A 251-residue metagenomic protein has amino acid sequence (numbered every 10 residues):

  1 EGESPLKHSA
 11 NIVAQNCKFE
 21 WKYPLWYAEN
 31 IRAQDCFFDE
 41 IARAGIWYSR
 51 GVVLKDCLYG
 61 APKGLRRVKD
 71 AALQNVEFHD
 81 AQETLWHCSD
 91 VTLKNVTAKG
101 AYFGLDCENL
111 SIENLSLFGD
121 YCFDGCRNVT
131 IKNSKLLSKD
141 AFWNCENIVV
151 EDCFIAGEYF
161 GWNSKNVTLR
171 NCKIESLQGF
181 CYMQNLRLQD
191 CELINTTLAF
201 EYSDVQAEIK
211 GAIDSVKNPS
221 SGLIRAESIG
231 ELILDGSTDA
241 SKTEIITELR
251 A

Functional and structural regions predicted by a protein language model:
E1-A251: Long, distal/terminal scaffolding or interaction modules with repetitive or compositionally biased sequence
